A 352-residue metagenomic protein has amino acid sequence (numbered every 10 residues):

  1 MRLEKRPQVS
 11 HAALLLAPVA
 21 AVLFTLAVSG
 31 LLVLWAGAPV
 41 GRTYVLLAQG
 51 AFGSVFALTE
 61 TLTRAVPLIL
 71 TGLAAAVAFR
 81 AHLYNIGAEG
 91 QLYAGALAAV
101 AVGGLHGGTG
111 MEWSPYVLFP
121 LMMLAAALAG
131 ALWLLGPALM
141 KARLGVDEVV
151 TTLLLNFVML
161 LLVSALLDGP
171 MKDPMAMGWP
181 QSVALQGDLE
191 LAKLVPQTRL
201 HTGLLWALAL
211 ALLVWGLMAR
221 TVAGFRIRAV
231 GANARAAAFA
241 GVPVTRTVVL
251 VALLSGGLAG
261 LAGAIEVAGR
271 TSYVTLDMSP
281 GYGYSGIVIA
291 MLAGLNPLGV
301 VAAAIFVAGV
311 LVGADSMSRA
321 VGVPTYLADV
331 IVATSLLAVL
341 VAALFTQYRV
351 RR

Functional and structural regions predicted by a protein language model:
M1-F24, G30, L34, A232 (+3 more regions): Cytosolic-side transmembrane-helix boundaries in multi-pass membrane proteins
R2-L70, E112, Y116-V117, L121: Membrane-interfacial amphipathic/re-entrant helices at transmembrane-helix boundaries
A17-V33, T71-A75, A96-V102, A126-A131 (+6 more regions): Hydrophobic core segments of alpha-helical transmembrane domains in multi-pass membrane transport and ion-translocation
L31-A36, L46-H106, M123-V149, A236 (+5 more regions): Single transmembrane alpha-helix segments in multi-pass membrane proteins
G37-R42, F79-L97, A142-T151, R226 (+4 more regions): Short, non-helical or kinked segments that cap or interrupt transmembrane helices
V55, E148-R220, Y273, L327: Transmembrane helix-bundle core of multi-pass membrane transporters and related energy-transducing complexes
V195-Y273, P297-A302: Helix-loop-helix "hairpin" substructures at the membrane interface of multi-pass membrane proteins
L253-A333: Transmembrane alpha-helical segments in multi-pass inner-membrane proteins
